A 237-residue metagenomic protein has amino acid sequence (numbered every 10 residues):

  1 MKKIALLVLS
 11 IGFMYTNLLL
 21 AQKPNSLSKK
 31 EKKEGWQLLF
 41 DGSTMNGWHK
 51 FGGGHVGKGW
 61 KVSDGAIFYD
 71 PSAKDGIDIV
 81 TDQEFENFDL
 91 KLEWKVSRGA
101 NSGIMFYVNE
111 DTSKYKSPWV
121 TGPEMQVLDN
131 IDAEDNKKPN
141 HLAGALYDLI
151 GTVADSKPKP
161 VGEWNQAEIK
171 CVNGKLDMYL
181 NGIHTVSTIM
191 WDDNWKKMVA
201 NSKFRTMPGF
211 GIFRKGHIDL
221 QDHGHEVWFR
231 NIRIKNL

Functional and structural regions predicted by a protein language model:
M1-K23: Bacterial Sec-dependent N-terminal signal peptides
L20-L237: Carbohydrate-interacting regions of secretory-pathway proteins
